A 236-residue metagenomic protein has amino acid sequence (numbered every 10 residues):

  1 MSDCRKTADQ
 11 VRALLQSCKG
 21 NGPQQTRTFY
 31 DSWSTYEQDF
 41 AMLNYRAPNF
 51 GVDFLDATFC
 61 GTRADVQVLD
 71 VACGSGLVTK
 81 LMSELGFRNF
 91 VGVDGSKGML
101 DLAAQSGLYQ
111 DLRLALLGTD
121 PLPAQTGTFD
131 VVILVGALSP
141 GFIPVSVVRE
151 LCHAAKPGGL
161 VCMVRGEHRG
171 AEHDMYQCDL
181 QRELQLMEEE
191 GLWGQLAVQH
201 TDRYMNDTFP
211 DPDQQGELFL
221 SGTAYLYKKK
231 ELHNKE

Functional and structural regions predicted by a protein language model:
M1-T35: N-terminal, positively charged/glycine-rich alpha-helical extensions of SAM-dependent methyltransferases
Y45-V66: Conserved alpha-helix/loop element of class I SAM-dependent methyltransferases that forms part of the SAM/SAH-binding
V66-P121: Class I SAM-dependent methyltransferase SAM/SAH-binding core
L122-V132: A short acidic, Gly/Pro-enriched loop at the edge of an enzyme's catalytic core that lines a small-molecule cofactor
V145-P157: A short glycine-rich, Lys/Arg-flanked "PGG" loop and its adjoining helix->strand segment in the class I
G158-G166: Conserved beta-strand signature within the Rossmann-like core of class I S-adenosyl-L-methionine
D174-T201: Conserved Class I S-adenosyl-L-methionine
T208-E236: Core SAM-dependent methyltransferase catalytic element
